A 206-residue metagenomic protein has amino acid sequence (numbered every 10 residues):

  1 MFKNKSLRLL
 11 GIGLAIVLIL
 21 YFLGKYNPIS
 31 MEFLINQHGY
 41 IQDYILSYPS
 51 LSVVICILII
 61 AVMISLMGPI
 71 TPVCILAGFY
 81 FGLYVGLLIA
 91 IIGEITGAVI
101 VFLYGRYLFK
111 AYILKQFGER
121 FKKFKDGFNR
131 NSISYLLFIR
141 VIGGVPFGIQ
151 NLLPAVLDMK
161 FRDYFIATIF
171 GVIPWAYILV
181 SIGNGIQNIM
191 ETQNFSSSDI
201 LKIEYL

Functional and structural regions predicted by a protein language model:
F2-G13, I19-C56, I95-L152, V156-D163 (+1 more regions): Membrane-interfacial helix-loop-helix
S52-I59, L201-L206: Hydrophobic alpha-helical transmembrane segments
C56-V85, G144-N151, V172-A176: Transmembrane helix boundary and interhelical junction motifs in multipass membrane proteins
I59-M63, I89-G93, F138-I139, G171: Alpha-helical transmembrane segments of multi-pass integral membrane proteins
C74-T96, A155-I166: Interfacial segments of multi-pass membrane proteins
I95, V99, I169, I173-Y177: Hydrophobic transmembrane alpha-helical segments of multi-pass transport and channel proteins
V172-L206: C-terminal membrane module of polytopic membrane proteins
